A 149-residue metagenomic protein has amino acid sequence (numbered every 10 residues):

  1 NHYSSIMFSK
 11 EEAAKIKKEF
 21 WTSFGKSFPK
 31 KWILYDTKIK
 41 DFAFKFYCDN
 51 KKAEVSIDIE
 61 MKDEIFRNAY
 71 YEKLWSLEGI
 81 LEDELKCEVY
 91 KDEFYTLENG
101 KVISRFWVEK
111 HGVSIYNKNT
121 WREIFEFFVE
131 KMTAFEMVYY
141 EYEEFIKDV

Functional and structural regions predicted by a protein language model:
H2-V149: Charged, terminal alpha-helix-loop-beta segments that serve as non-catalytic nucleic-acid engagement and/or assembly
